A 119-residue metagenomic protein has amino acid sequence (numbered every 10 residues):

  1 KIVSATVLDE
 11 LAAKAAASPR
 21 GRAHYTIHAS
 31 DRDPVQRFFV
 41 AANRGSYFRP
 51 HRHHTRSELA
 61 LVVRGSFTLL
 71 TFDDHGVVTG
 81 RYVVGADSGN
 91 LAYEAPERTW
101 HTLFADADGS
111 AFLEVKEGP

Functional and structural regions predicted by a protein language model:
K1-V35, G80-A86: A short, N-terminal "cap"/entry segment at the start of jelly-roll beta-barrel domains of the cupin/DSBH fold
R37-A41, L59, A92-E94, E114: Conserved hydrophobic/aromatic beta-strand scaffold that supports enzyme active sites
F39-T55: Conserved short histidine dyad/triad with adjacent acidic residue
S46-Y47, S66-T68, G109-A111, P119: Structural motif
R52-H54, L61-V62, A105-D108: Short glycine/proline-enriched turns and hinge-like loops at secondary-structure junctions
T55-H75: Glycine- and acidic-residue-biased ligand/ion/polar-headgroup-sensing regions
D73-R98: Short acidic-glycine-tyrosine-enriched beta hairpin
V77-V78, W100-P119: Double-stranded beta-helix
